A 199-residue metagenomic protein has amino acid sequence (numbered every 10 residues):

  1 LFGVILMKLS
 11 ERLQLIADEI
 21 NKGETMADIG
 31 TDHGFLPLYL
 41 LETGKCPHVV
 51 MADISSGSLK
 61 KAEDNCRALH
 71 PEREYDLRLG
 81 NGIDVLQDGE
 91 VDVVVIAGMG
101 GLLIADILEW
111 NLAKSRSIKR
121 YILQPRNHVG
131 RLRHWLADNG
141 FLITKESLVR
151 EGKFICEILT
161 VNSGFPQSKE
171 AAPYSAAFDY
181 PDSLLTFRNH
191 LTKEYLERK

Functional and structural regions predicted by a protein language model:
V4-E24, L38: S-adenosyl-L-methionine
L9, E90, L102-K199: Class I S-adenosyl-L-methionine
G23-D32: Conserved class I S-adenosyl-L-methionine
H33-C46: Conserved SAM-binding loop of SAM-dependent methyltransferases across substrates and taxa, primarily the Class I
T43-K45, R67-R73, A113-R116: Short helix-capping segments at alpha-helix termini
H48-D53: Conserved SAM-binding motif I beta-strand of class I
S56, K60-G89: S-adenosyl-L-methionine
E90-G98: Short SAM/SAH-binding signature in class I
